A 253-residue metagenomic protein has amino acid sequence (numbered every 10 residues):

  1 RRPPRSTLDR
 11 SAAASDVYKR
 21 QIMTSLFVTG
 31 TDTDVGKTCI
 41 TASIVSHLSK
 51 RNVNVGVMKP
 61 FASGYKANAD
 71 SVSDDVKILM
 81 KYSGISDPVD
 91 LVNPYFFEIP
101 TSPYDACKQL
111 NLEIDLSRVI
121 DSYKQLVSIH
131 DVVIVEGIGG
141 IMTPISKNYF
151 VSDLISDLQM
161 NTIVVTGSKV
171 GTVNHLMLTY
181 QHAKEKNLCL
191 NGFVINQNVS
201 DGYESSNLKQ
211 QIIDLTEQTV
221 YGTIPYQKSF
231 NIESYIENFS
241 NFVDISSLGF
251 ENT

Functional and structural regions predicted by a protein language model:
R1-Q21: Single conserved hydrophobic/aromatic residue that forms the stacking wall/gate of nucleotide- or nucleobase-binding
I22-F27: Extreme N-terminal starter segment of soluble prokaryotic enzymes
V28-T41: Glycine-rich phosphate-binding P-loop
C39-E113: N-terminal phosphate/diphosphate-binding loop that engages ATP/GTP or pyrophosphate donors across diverse enzyme folds
S102-I145, S152: Phosphate-binding/switch loop-helix module in NTP-utilizing enzymes
S146-S168: Inter-motif core of Ras-like GTPase G domains
K147-D153, M177-Y180, S205-Q210: Charged helix-capping and loop-helix junction motifs
Q181-T253: C-terminal lobe/tail of nucleotide-utilizing enzymes
